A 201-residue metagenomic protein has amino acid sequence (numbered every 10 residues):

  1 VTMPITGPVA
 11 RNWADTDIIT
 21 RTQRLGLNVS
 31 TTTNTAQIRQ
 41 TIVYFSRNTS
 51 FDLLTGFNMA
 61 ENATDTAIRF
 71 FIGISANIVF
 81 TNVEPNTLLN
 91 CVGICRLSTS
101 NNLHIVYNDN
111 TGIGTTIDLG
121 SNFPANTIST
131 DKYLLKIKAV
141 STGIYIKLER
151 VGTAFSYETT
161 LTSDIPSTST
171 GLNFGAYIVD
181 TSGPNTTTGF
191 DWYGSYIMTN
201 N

Functional and structural regions predicted by a protein language model:
V1-Q23: Extracellular glycan-recognition surfaces and repeat-rich motifs
L25-L103: Secretory/extracellular carbohydrate-interaction modules and structurally similar beta-sandwich "look-alikes"
F57-M59, I74, A139, R150 (+1 more regions): Short beta-strand segments enriched in hydrophobic/aromatic residues within well-folded beta-rich domains
A76-I78, D109-T111, R150-A154: Solvent-exposed strand-loop boundary residues in beta-sheet-rich modules
N108-L134: Short, aromatic/His-centered strand-loop micro-motif at the edge of beta-sheets
D131-Y145: Localized edge beta-strand/strand-to-loop motifs within extracellular or lumenal beta-rich domains
E149-L172: Short, solvent-exposed beta-strand-to-loop segments that form ligand-recognition rims of beta-rich domains
D164-N201: Ligand-recognition surfaces built from glycine- and aromatic
